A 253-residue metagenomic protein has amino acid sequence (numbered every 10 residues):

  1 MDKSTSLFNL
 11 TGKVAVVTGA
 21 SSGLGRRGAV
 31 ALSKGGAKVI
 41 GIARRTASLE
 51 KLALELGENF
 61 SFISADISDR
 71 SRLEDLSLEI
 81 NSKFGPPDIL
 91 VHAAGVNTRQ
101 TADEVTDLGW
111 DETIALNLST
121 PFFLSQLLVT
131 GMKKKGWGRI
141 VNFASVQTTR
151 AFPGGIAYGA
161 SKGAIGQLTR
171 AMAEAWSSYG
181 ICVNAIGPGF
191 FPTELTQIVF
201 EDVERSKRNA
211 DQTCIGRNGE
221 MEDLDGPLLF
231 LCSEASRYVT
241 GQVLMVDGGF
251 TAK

Functional and structural regions predicted by a protein language model:
V14, S21-S22: Conserved glycine-rich cofactor-binding loop
A37-K51: Conserved glycine-rich Rossmann-like NAD(P)H-binding loop of the short-chain dehydrogenase/reductase
V91, S177, C182, V239-G241: Short, small/polar-rich loop/turn modules that mediate ligand/substrate recognition or access, typified
T101-A102, T106-I114, I140, N209: Substrate-binding pocket helix/loop in short-chain dehydrogenase/reductase
S125, S161, T169: Active-site helix of classical SDR
T130, E174-A175, R237: Alpha-helical segment proximal to the catalytic Tyr-Lys
S145: Residue(s) in the substrate-gating loop at a strand-loop-helix junction that position the organic substrate next
